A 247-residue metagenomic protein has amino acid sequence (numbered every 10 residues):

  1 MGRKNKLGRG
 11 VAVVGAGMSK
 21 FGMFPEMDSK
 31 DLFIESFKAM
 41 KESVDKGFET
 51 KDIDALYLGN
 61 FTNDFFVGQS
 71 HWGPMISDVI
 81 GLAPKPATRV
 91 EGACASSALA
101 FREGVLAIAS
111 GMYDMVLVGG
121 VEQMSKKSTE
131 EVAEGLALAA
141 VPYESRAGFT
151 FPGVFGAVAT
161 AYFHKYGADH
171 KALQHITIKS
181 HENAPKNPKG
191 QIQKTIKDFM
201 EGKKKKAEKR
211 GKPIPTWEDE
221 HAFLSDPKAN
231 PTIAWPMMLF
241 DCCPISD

Functional and structural regions predicted by a protein language model:
G2-R3, D45-T50, V67, L82-D247: Acyl-thioester C-C bond-transforming condensing/cleaving domain
K4-S43, F48-F61, A147-P152, A159 (+1 more regions): Cofactor-binding beta-sheet edge motifs in enzyme active sites
K20, N63, Q123-S125: Solvent-exposed loop/turn segments at secondary-structure junctions within structured extracellular/periplasmic domains
S29, F33, G68, S96: Phosphate/oxyanion-binding active-site loops and adjacent basic polyanion-contact surfaces
I34, G73, A98-F101: Short, well-ordered alpha-helical scaffold segments within catalytic/effector domains
D64-P74: A structural motif shared across PLP-dependent enzymes of the aminotransferase-like
G73-P84: Short, structured active-site "lid" loops
